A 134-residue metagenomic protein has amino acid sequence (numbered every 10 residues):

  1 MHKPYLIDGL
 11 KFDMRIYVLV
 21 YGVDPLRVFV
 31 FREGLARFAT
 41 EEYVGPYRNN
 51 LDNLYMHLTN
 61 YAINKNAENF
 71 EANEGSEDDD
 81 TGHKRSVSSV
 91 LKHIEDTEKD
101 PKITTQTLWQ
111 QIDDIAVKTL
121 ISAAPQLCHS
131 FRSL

Functional and structural regions predicted by a protein language model:
M1-L134: Catalytic core of tubulin tyrosine ligase-like
